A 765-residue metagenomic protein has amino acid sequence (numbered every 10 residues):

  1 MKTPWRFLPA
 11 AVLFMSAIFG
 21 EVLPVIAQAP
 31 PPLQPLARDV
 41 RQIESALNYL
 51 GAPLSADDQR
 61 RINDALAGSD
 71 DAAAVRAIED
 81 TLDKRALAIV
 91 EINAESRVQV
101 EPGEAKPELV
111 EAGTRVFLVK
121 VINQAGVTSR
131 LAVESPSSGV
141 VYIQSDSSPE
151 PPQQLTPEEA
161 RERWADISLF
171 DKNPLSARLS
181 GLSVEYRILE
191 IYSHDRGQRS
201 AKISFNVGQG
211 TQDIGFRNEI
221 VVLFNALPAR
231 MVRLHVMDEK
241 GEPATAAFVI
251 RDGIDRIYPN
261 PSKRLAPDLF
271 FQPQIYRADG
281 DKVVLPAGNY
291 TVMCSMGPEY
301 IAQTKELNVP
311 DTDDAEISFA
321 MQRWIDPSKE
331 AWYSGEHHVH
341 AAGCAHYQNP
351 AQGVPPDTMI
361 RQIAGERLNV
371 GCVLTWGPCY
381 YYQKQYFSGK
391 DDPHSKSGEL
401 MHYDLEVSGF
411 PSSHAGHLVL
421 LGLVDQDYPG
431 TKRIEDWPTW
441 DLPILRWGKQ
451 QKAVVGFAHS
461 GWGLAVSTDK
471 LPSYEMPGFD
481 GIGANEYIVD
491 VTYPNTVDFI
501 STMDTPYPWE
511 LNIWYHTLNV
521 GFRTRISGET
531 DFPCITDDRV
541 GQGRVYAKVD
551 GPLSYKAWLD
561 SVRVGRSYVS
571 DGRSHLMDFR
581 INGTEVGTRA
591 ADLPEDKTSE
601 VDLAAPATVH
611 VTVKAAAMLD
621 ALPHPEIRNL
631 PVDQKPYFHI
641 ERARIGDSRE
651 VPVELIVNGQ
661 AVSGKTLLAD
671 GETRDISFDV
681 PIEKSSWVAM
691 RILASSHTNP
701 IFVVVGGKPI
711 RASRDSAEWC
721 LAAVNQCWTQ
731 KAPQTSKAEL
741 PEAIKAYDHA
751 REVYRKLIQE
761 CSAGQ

Functional and structural regions predicted by a protein language model:
M1-R6: N-terminal secretory signal peptides that target proteins for export/translocation
L8-P24: Bacterial N-terminal signal peptides
A29, Q34, Q42, A56 (+7 more regions): Long, low-hydrophobicity ectodomains and other hydrophilic envelope-associated domains
P31-D58, A247-V249, Y333-H338: Mature N-terminal segment immediately following signal peptide/propeptide cleavage in secreted/periplasmic
P35-S45, D57, R61-D64, A73 (+7 more regions): Extracytoplasmic/secreted proteins, especially bacterial periplasmic and envelope-associated proteins
R61-D71, D748-E752: Amphipathic alpha-helical segments that form the core helices of the histone-fold
P149-P151, W164, L169-N173, R178-Y186 (+13 more regions): C-terminal functional module detector
E299, Q303, K329-I526, T530 (+2 more regions): Catalytic cores of extracellular degradative/oxidative enzymes
